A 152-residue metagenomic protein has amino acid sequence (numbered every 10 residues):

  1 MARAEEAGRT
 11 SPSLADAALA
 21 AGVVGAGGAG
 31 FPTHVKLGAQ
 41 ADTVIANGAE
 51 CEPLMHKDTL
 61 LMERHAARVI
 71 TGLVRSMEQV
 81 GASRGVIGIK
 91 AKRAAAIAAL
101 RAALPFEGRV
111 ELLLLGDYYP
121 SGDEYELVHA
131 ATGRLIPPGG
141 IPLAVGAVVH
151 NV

Functional and structural regions predicted by a protein language model:
M1-V23, G28-A29: Fe-S ferredoxin-like electron-transfer domains and their immediately adjacent linker/connector regions across
D16-V23, A49-E50, R75-A82, A102-R109: Generic secondary-structure signature for well-ordered alpha-helical cores
A21, G25, A29-H34, D58-E63 (+1 more regions): Metallocofactor- and cofactor-centric catalytic cores in central/energy metabolism, strongly enriched
H34, L54-H56, D123: Short helix/loop capping segments that flank catalytic or ligand/cofactor-binding pockets
V44-D58: Gly-rich Lys/Arg/Thr-decorated short loops/hinges at beta-loop-alpha junctions or inter-strand turns that position
L60-A67, A91-A95: Cofactor-cradling patches in redox/metallo enzymes
E63-Q79: Histidine-anchored nucleotide/phosphate-binding helix
S83-V152: Hydrophobic alpha-helical positions that pack around
